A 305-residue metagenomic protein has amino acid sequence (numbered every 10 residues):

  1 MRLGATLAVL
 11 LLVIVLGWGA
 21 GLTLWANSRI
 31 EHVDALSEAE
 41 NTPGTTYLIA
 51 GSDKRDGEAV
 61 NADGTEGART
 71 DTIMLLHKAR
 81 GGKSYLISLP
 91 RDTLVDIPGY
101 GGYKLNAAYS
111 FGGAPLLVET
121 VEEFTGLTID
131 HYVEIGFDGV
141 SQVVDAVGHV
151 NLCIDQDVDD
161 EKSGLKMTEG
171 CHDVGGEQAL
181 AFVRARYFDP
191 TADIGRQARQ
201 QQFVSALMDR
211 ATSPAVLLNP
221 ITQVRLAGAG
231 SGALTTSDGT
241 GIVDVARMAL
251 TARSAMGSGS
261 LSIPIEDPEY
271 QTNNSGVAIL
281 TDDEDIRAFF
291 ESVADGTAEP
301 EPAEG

Functional and structural regions predicted by a protein language model:
M1-G305: Non-catalytic, solvent-exposed segments at the cell envelope interface
